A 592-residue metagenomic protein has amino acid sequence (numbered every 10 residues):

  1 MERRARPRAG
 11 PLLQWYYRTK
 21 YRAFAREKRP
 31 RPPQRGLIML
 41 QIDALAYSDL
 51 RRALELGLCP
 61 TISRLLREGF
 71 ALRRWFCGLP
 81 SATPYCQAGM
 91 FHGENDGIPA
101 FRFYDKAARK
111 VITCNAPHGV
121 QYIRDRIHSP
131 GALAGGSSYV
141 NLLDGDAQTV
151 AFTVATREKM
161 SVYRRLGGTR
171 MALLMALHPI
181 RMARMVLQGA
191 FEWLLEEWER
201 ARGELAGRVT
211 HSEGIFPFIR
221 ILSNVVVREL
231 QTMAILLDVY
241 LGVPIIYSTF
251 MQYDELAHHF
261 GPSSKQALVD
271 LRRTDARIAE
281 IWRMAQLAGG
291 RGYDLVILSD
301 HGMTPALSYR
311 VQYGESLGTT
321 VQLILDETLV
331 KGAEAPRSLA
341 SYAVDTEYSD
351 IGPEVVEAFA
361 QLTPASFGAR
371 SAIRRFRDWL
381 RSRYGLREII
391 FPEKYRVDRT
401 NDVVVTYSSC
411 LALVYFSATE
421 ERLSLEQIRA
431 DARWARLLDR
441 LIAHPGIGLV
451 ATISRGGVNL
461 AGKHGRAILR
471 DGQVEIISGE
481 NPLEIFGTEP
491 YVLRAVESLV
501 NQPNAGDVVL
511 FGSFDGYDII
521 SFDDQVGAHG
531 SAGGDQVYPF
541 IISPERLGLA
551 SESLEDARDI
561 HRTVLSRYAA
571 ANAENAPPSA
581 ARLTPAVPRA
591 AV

Functional and structural regions predicted by a protein language model:
R4-F70, Q312: Active-site-proximal N-terminal segment of extracellular/periplasmic enzymes that hydrolyze or transfer
R4-R6, F91-G261, P364, G368-G385 (+5 more regions): His/Asp/Glu-rich, glycine-adjacent segments that coordinate divalent cations and/or stabilize oxyanion chemistry on
A5-P7, V225-V226, L230, D238 (+5 more regions): A long, amphipathic alpha-helix that forms part of the scaffold/cap immediately adjacent to metal-dependent active
D43-S48, E213-I221, L256-A267, M303 (+1 more regions): Glycine- and acidic
R52-G89, G93-G97: Short, structured active-site-proximal loop/turn typified by the sulfatase FGly-forming signature C/S-X-P-X-R
A53-L58, T156-M160, G261-L268, P305-V321 (+4 more regions): Short secondary-structure boundary/capping segments
N115-H128, G135, Y139-D146, T346-T563 (+3 more regions): Active-site neighborhoods of enzymes that stabilize oxyanions during catalysis
R277-Y313, N459-A461, R466-I468, E475-I476 (+1 more regions): Metal-dependent active-site segment of extracytoplasmic phospho-/sulfohydrolases and closely related
